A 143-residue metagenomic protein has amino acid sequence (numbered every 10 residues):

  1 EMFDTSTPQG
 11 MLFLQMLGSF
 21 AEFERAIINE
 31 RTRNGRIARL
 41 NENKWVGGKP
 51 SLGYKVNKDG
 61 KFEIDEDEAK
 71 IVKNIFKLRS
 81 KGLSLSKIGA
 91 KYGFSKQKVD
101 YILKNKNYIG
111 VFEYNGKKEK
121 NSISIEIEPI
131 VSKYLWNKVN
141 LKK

Functional and structural regions predicted by a protein language model:
M2-L14, S19-K143: Conserved catalytic breakage-reunion loop centered on the nucleophilic residue
